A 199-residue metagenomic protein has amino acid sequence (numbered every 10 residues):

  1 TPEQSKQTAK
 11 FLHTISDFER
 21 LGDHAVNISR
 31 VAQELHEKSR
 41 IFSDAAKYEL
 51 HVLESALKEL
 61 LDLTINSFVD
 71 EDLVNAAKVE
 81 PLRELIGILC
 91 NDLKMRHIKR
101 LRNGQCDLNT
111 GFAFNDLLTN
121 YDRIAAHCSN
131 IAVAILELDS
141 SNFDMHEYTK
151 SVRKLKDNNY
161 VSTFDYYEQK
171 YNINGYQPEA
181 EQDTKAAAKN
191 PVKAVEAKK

Functional and structural regions predicted by a protein language model:
T1-K199: Cytosolic, long alpha-helical scaffolding segments
